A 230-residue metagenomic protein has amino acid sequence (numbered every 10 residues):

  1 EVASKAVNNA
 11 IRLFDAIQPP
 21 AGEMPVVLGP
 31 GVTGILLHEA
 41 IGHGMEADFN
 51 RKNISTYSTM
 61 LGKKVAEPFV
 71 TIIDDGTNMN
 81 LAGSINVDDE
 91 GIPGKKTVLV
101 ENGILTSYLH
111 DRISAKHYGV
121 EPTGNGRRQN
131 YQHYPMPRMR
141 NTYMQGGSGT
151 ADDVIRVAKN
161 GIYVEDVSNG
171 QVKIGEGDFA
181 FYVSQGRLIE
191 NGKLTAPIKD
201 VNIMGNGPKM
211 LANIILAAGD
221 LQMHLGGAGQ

Functional and structural regions predicted by a protein language model:
E1-Q230: N-terminal small-residue-enriched
